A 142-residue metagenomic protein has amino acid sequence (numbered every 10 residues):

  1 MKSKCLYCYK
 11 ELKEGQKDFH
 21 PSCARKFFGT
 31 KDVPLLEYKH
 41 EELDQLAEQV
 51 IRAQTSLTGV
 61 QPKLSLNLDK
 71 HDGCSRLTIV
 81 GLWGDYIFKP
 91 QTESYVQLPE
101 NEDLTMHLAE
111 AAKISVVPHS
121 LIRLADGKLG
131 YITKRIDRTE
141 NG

Functional and structural regions predicted by a protein language model:
M1-D44: Regulatory N- and C-terminal appendages and interdomain linkers associated with kinase/kinase-like NTP transferase
L43-G142: Conserved ATP-binding subdomain of kinase catalytic cores across diverse folds
